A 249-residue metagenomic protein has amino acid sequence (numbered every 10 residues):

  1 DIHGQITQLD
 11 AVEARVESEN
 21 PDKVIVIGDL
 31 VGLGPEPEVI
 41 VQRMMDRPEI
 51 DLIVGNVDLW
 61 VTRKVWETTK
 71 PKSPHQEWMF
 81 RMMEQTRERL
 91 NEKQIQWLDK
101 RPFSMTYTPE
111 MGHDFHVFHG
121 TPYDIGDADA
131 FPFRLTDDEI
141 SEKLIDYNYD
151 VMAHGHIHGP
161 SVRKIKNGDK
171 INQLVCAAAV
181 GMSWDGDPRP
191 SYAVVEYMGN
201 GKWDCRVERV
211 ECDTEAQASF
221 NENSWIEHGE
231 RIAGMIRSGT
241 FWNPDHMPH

Functional and structural regions predicted by a protein language model:
H3-Q8, G32-G34, V57-T62, A153-I165 (+1 more regions): Active-site environment of divalent metal-dependent phosphoester hydrolases
G4-E92, D99: Core catalytic region of metal-dependent phosphoesterases/phosphodiesterases, especially metallo-beta-lactamase-like
V16-P21, P109-M111, D146-N148, V194 (+1 more regions): Glycine-rich phosphate-binding loop signature in dinucleotide/nucleotide-binding domains
V24-D29, D51-N56, F118, D150-H158 (+1 more regions): Active-site neighborhood of phospho(di)ester-bond hydrolases with catalytic His/Asp-centered motifs
S73-E77, E110-Y147: Active-site-proximal segments of metal-dependent phosphoesterases and phosphodiesterases across multiple
S104-Y107, G159-K164, S191-V195: Short beta-strand scaffold segments in enzyme catalytic cores
T136-V175, V180: Anionic-ligand binding region
I165-H249: Acidic, His/Gly-rich catalytic cores of divalent-metal-dependent hydrolytic chemistry
